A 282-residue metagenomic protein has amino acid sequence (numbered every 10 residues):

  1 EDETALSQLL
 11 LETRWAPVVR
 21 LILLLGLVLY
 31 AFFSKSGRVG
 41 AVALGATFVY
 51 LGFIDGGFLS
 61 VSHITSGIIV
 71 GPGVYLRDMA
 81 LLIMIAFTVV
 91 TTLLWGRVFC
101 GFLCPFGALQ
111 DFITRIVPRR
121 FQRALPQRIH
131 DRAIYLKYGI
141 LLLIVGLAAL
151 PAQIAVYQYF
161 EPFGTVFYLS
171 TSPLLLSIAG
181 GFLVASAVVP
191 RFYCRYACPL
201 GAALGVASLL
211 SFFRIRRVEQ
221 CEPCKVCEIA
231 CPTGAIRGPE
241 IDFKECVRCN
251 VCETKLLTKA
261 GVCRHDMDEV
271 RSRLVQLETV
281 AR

Functional and structural regions predicted by a protein language model:
E1-G238, K244-R282: Non-ligating segments of multi-cofactor redox enzymes
